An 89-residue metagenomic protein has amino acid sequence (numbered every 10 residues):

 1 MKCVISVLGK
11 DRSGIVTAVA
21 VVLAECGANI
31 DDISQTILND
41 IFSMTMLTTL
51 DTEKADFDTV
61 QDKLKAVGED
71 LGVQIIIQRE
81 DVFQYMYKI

Functional and structural regions predicted by a protein language model:
M1-I89: A conserved regulatory-domain signal marking ACT and ACT-like small-molecule sensing domains and adjacent regulatory
